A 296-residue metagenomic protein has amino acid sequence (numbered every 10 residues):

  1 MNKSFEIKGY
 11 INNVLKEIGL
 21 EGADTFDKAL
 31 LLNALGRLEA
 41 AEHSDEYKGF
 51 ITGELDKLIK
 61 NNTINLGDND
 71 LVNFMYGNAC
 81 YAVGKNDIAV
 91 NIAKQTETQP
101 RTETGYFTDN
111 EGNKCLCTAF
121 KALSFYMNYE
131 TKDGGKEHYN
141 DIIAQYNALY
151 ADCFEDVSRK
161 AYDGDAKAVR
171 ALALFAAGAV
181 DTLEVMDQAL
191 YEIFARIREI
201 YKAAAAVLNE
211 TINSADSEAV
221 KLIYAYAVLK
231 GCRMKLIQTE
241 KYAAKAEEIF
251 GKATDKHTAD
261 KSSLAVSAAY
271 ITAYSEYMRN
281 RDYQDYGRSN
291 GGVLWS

Functional and structural regions predicted by a protein language model:
M1-K3, N33, R37, H43 (+5 more regions): An acidic intrinsically disordered interaction segment
N2-A29, A34-T96, T102-G105, N113-K114 (+1 more regions): CBM-like carbohydrate-recognition segments
R37, R101, K121, K132 (+6 more regions): Arginine residue identity/basic-tract feature
R101, A151-F154, E184, L229 (+1 more regions): Sec-exported extracytoplasmic/periplasmic mature domains
G105, A122-L123: Short, well-ordered, mixed-charge alpha-helical segments that flank or form enzyme active sites
N110: Active-site flanking loop/helix segments enriched in acidic
L116-C117, L123, M127-L222, A244-T258: Extended ligand-binding clefts on enzyme/binding-domain cores
